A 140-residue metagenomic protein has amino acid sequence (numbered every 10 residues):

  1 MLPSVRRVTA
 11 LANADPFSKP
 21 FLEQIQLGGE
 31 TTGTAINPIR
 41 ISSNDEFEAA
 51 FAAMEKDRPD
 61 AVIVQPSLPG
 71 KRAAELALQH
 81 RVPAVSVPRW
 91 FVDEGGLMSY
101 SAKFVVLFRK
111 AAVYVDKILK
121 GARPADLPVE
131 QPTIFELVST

Functional and structural regions predicted by a protein language model:
M1-T140: Short hydrophobic alpha-helices and adjacent helix-cap/hinge residues
